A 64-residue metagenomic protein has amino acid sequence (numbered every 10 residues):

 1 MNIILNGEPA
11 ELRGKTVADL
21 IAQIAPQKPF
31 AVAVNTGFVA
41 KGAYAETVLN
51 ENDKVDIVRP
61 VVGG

Functional and structural regions predicted by a protein language model:
M1-G63: Ubiquitin-like/PB1-type beta-grasp interaction modules and other compact soluble beta-rich domains
